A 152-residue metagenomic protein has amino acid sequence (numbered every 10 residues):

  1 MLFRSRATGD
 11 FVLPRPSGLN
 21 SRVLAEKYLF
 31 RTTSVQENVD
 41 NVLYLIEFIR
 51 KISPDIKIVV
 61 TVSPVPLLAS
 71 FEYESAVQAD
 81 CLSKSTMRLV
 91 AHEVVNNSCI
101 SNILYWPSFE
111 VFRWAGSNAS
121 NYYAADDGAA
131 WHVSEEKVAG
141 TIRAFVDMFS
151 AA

Functional and structural regions predicted by a protein language model:
S5-V35, Y123: A solvent-exposed, charged loop/short amphipathic helix patch at secondary-structure junctions
E26-N38, A79, A129-H132: The substrate-binding groove and active-site-proximal loops of carbohydrate-active enzymes, especially glycoside
V35-E47: A Trp-anchored, charged/polar loop motif used as the substrate-binding/catalytic surface of acyl/ester-handling
E47-C81, V111: Active-site segments of SGNH/GDSL-like serine hydrolases that catalyze O-acetyl group transfer/hydrolysis on lipids
K57-S63, S85-N118: Extracellular serine-dependent O-acyl
F71-N96, A119-W131: Non-catalytic scaffold segments within catalytic domains of secreted glycoside hydrolases
A125-A152: Histidine-centered active-site loop/cap adjacent to the catalytic His in serine esterases/O-acetyl transfer systems
